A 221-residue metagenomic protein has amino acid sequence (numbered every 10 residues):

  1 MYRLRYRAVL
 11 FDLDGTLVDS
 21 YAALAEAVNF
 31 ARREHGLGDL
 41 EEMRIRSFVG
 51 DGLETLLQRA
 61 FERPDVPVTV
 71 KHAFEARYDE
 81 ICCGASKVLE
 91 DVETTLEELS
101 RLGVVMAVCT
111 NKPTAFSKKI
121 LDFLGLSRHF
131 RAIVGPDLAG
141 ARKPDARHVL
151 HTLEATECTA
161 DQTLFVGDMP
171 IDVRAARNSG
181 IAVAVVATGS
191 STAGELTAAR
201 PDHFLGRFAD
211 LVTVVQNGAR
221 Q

Functional and structural regions predicted by a protein language model:
Y2-S47, F61: Active-site neighborhood of HAD-like aspartate-dependent phosphohydrolases
L4-R5, E80-V108, T114-K118, A146 (+1 more regions): Short, acidic loop-to-helix structural element flanking the phosphoryl-transfer center in phosphate-processing enzymes
A8, K143-R174: Conserved Lys-Pro-Asp/Glu-containing loop-to-beta segment of HAD-superfamily phosphomonoesterases, centered on
A31-R32, D51-D65, I120, T152-L153: Helix-loop "lid/cap" segments that line or gate small-molecule binding pockets
E34, Q58-T94: Metal-dependent phosphoesterase signature
G38, P64-P67, L126-R131, T159 (+1 more regions): Conserved H-loop
E93-S100, L153, V173-N178: Surface-exposed amphipathic alpha-helices with a cationic face
L164-F204: Acidic, Mg2+-coordinating phosphoryl-transfer loop and its flanking beta/alpha structural elements, shared across
